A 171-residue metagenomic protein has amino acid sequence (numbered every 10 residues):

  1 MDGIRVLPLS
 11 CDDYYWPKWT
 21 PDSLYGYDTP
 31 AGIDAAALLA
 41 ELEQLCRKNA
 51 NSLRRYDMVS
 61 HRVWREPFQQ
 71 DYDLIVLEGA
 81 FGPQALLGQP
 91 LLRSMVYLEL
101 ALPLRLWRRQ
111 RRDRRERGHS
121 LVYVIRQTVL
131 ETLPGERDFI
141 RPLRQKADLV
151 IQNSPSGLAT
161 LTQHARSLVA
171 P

Functional and structural regions predicted by a protein language model:
M1-R5: A conserved segment at the C-terminal end of the G1
V6-P8, M95-Y97, D148-V150: Conserved beta-strand scaffold positions in the cores of enzyme catalytic domains, especially in NTP/NDP-utilizing
L7-P8, W16-W64, Q69, L74: Conserved nucleotide-sensing/catalytic segment adjacent to the nucleotide-binding pocket in NTP-handling enzymes
G32-A35, L39, E99, G118 (+1 more regions): Amphipathic alpha-helical transducer elements in NTP-driven molecular machines
W64-E116: ATP-dependent NMP and nucleoside kinases share a basic, alpha-helical "lid"
Q70-Y72, R111-R114, L133-P171: NTP-dependent small-molecule kinase module
S120-R137: Acidic, metal/cofactor-coordinating or nucleic-acid-engaging core segments within structured domains
